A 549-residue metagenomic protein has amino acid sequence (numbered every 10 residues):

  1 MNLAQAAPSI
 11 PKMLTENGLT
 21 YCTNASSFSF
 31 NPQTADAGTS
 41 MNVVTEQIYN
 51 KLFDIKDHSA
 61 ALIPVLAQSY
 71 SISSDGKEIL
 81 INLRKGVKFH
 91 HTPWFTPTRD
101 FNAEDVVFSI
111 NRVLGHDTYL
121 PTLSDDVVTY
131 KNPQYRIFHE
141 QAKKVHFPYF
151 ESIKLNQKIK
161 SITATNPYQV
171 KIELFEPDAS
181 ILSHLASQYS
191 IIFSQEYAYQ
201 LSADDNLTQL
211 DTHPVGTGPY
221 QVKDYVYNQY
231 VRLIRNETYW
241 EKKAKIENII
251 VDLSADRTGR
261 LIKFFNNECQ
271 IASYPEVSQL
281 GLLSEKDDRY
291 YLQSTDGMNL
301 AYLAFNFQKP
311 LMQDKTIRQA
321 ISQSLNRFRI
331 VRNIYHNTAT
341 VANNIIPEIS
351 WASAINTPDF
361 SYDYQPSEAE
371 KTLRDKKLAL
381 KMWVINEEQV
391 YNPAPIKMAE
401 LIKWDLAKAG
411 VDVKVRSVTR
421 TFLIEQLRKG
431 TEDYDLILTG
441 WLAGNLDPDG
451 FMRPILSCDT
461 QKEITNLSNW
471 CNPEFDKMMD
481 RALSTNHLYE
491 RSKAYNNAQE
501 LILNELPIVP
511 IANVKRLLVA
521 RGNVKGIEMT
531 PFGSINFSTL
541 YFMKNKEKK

Functional and structural regions predicted by a protein language model:
L3-K12, V331, K408, D412-E425 (+2 more regions): Extracytoplasmic/peripheral linker and loop segments enriched in polar/acidic and small residues with frequent Thr/Pro
C22-S74, T118, V215-G216: N-terminal lobe/hinge region of extracytoplasmic solute-binding protein
K56-D57, K144-F147, I153-Q169, E173-A244 (+2 more regions): Gly/Pro-rich hinge or "lid" segments in bacterial periplasmic/extracellular proteins
Q68-D126, Y130, K171, K263 (+1 more regions): Aromatic- and charge-enriched surface segment that lines or borders ligand/interaction sites
K223-I234, I250-K309, F328, R332: Extracellular/periplasmic solute-recognition and catalytic clefts
Y227, L373-A443, R516: Ligand/substrate-recognition segments at binding pockets and active sites
M312, T340-K376, E387-K397: Structural transition elements
L518-K549: Long beta-strand-rich cores associated with HINT superfamily self-processing modules
